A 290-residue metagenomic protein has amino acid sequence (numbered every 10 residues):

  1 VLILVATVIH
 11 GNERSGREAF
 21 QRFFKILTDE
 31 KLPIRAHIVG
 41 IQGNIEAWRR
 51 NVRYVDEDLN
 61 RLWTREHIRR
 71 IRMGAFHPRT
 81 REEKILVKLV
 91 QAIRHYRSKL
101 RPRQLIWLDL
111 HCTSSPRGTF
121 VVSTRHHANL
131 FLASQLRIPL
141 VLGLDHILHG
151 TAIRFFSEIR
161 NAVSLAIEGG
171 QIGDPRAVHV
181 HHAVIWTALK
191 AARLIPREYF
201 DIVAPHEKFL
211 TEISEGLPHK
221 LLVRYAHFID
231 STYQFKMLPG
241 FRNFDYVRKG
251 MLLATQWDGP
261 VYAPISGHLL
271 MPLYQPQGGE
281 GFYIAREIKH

Functional and structural regions predicted by a protein language model:
V1-H290: Structured catalytic-domain cores with a bias toward divalent-metal coordination
